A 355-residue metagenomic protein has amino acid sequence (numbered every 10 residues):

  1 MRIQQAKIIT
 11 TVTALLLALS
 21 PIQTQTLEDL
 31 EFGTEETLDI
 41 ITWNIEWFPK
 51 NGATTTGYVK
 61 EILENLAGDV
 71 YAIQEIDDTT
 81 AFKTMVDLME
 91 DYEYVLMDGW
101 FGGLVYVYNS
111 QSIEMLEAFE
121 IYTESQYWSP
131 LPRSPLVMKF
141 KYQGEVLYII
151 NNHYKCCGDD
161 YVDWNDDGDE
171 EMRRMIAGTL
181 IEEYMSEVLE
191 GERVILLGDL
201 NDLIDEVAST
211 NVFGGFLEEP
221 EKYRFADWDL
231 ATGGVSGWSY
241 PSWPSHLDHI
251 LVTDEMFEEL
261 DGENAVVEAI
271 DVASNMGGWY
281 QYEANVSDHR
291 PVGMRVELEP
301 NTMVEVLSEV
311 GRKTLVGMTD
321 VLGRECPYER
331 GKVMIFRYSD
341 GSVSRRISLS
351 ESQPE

Functional and structural regions predicted by a protein language model:
M1-T10: Bacterial N-terminal signal peptides that target proteins for export
R2, I22-M89, E93, G99-G103 (+5 more regions): N-terminal, active-site-proximal structural segment of metallo-dependent hydrolase catalytic domains
T10-S20: Bacterial N-terminal signal peptides
Q25-D29, T79, W128-P132, S186-I195 (+1 more regions): Metal-dependent phosphoester-hydrolase catalytic domains
G52-Y71, D87-L88, S125, R133-G237: Extracytoplasmic, non-cytosolic globular domains
I76-K155: Structured beta-strand-rich core segments of catalytic domains in phosphoester-bond hydrolases
E299-C326, L349-E355: Residue-level detector of functionally pivotal "anchor" positions at catalytic/ligand-binding pockets or at interdomain
V333-E355: C-terminal tail/sorting-segment detector
